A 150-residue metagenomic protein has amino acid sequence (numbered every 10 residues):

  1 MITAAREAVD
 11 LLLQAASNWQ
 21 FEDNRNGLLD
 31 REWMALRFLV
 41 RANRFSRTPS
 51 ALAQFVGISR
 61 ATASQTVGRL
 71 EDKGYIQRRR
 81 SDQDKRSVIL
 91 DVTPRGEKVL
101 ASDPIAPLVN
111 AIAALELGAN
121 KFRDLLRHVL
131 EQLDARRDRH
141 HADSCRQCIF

Functional and structural regions predicted by a protein language model:
M1-N26: N-terminal leader segment of winged-helix/HTH proteins
A4, A8-L11, R31-A35, V92-R95: N-terminal positioning helix adjacent to the helix-turn-helix/winged-helix DNA-binding module
Q20-S59: N-terminal helix-turn-helix DNA-binding core of bacterial DNA-binding proteins
L28, V92, A114-G118: Alpha-helical hairpin
F45-S87: Canonical helix-turn-helix DNA-binding module
D82-P104: Basic, amphipathic "hinge/linker" alpha-helix immediately C-terminal to the N-terminal HTH DNA-binding motif
S102-A142: Terminal interaction helix/tail motif
C145-C148: Short cysteine clusters
